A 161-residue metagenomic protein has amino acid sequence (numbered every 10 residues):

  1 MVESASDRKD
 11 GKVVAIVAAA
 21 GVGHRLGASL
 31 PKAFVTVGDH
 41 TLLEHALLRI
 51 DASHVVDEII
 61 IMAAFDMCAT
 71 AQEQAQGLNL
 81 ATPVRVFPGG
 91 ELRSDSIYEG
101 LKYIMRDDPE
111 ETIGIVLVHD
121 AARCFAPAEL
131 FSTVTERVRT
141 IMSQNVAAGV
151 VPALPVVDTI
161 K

Functional and structural regions predicted by a protein language model:
V2-S4, K9-C68: N-terminal glycine-rich phosphate-binding loop and ensuing alpha1 helix
A15-V17, I61, V118, G149-P152: Structural beta-sheet core signal
V17, L43, G100, H119-D120 (+1 more regions): Residue-level signal for inorganic ion chemistry
L47-D51, A75, I104: Hydrophobic C-terminal alpha-helix "anchor/cap" residues
V56-I60, V84, A147-A148: Short active-site oxyanion
A69-Q74: Acidic helix N-cap motif at the loop->helix transition within catalytic regions of sugar-transfer enzymes
Q76-G114: Short phosphate-binding loop-to-helix
T112, A126-K161: Conserved core of the sugar-phosphate nucleotidyltransferase
